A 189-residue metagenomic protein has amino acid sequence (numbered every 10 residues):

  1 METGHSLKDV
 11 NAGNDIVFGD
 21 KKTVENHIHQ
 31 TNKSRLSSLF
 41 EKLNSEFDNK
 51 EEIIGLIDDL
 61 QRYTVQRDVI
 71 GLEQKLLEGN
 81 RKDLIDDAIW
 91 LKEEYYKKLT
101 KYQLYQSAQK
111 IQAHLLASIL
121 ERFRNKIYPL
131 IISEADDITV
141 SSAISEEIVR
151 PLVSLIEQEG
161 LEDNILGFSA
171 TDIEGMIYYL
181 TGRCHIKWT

Functional and structural regions predicted by a protein language model:
M1-S38: Long, low-complexity intrinsically disordered regions enriched in small/polar and proline/glycine residues
K42, E46-T189: Long, low-complexity, intrinsically disordered terminal regions
